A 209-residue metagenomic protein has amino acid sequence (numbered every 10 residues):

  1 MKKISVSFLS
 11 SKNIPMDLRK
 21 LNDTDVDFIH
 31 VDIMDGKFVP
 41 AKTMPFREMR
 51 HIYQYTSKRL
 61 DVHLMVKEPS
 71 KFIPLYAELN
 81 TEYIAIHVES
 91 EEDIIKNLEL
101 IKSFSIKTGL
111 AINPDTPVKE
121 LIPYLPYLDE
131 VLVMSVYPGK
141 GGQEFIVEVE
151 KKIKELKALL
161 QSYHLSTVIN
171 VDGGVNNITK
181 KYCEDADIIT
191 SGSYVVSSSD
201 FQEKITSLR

Functional and structural regions predicted by a protein language model:
K2-F8, I29-V31, L60-L64, E82-I86 (+4 more regions): Hydrophobic faces of well-ordered beta-strands that scaffold small-molecule active sites in alpha/beta enzyme cores
S7-S11, M34-G36, M65-P69, E89-E91 (+4 more regions): Active-site beta-loop-alpha junctions enriched in small/polar residues
I14-L21, S70-E78, T116-L128, I169 (+1 more regions): Catalytic cores of alpha/beta
T24, Y55, L79, F104 (+1 more regions): Structural motif
H30-L100: N-terminal active-site wall of soluble small-molecule enzyme domains
D35-T43, P114, Y124-K154, A158-V168 (+1 more regions): Glycine/Thr-rich beta-alpha phosphate-binding loop at enzyme active sites
K42-V62, L100-G109, V149-L165, I169 (+2 more regions): Alpha-helix-loop-beta-strand connector modules within alpha/beta enzyme cores
I84-E92, L132-Q143, A186-I205: Glycine-rich phosphate-binding active-site loops on the catalytic face of alpha/beta enzymes
